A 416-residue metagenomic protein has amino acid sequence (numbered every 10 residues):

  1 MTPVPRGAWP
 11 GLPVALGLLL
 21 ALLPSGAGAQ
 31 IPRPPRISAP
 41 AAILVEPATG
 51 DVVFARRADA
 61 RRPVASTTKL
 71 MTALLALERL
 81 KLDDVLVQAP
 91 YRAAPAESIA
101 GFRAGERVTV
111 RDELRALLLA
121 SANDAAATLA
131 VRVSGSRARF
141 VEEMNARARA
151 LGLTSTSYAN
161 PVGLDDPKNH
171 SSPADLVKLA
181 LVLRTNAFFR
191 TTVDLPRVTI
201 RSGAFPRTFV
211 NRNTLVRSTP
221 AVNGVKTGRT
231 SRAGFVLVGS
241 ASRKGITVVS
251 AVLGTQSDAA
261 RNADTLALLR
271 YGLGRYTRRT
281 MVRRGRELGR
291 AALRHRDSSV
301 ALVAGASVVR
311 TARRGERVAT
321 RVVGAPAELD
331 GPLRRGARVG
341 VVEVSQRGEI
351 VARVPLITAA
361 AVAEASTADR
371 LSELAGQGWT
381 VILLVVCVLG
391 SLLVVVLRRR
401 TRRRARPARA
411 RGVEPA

Functional and structural regions predicted by a protein language model:
M1-A15: Bacterial N-terminal signal peptides that target proteins for export
T2, V413-A416: Short, intrinsically disordered, low-complexity terminal/loop segments
P13-L23: Bacterial N-terminal signal peptides
A21-G26, R79, S391-R399: Hydrophobic membrane-targeting alpha-helices
L23-I31, E343, I357: Bacterial Sec-dependent signal peptides at the C-terminal "C-region" and cleavage site
A27-R190, T199: Active-site-adjacent loops and short helices of periplasmic peptidoglycan-processing enzymes
T154-S157, D165-R409, P415: Domain-terminus/edge residues, biased toward the C-terminal soluble/receptor-binding domains of extracytoplasmic
